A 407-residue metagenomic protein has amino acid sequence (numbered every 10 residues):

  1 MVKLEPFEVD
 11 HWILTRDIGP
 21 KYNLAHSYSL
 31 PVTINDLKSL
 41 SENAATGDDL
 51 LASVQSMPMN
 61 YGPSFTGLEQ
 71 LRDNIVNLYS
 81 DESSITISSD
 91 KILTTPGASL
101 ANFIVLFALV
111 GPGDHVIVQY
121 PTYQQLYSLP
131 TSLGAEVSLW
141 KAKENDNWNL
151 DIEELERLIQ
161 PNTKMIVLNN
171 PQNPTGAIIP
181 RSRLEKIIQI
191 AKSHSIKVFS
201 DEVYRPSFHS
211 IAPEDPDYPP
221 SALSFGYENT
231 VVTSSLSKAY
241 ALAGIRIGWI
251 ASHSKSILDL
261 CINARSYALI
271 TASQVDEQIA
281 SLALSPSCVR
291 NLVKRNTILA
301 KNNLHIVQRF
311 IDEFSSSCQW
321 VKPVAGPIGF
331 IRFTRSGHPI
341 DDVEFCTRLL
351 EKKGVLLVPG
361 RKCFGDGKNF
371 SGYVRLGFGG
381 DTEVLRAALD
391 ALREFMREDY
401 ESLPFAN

Functional and structural regions predicted by a protein language model:
V2-P96, L284-P286, E398-D399, N407: N-terminal small-domain helix-loop-helix segment of the aminotransferase-like
L24-S27, I75, I92, V116 (+13 more regions): Generic structural signal for small/hydrophobic residues in well-ordered secondary structure, especially within
P58-Q189, R205-S224, V231, Q319 (+1 more regions): Conserved core of the PLP fold type I
N77, D81, I117, R348-L356 (+1 more regions): PLP-dependent enzyme catalytic core of the Aspartate aminotransferase-like
L133, S193-H194, F314, K353 (+1 more regions): Helix C-cap/helix->beta junction micro-motif
L223-K301, Q308-R309, E394-L403: Conserved core segment of the aminotransferase class I/II
S281, T297-Q308, Q319-F333, D342: Conserved glycine-rich beta-strand-loop-beta hairpin in the small C-terminal domain of fold type I
